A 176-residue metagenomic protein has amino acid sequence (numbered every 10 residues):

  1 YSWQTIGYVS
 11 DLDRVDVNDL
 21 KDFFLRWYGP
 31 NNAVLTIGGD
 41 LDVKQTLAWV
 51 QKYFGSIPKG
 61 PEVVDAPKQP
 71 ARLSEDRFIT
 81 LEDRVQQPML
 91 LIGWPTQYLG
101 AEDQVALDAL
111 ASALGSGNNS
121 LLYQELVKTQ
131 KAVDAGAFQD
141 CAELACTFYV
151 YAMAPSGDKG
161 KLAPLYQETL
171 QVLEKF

Functional and structural regions predicted by a protein language model:
Y1-A33, P61, D65-P70, L107 (+1 more regions): Histidine-acidic residue clusters that define the catalytic metal-binding segment of zinc metallopeptidase domains
Y1-S10, N32-G38, P88-Q97, Q124-K175: M16 family metallopeptidases and their MPP-like homologs
V17, K21, L25-G29, A33 (+5 more regions): Sec-exported extracytoplasmic/periplasmic mature domains
K21-F24, R77-L81, D134-C141: Short beta-strand/turn micro-motifs at beta-sheet edges
Y28-N31, L73-D76, R84-M89, Q104-V105 (+1 more regions): Short, solvent-exposed loop/turn segments at the edges of secondary structure
V34-Y98: An aromatic/glycine/proline-enriched structural segment found at the starts of mature extracellular/organellar domains
V43-L47, E102, D158-P164: Short, conserved charged micro-motifs
I92, E102-L114, L122-Q124: Active/ligand-binding-proximal structured segments within catalytic/core domains that scaffold catalytic residues
